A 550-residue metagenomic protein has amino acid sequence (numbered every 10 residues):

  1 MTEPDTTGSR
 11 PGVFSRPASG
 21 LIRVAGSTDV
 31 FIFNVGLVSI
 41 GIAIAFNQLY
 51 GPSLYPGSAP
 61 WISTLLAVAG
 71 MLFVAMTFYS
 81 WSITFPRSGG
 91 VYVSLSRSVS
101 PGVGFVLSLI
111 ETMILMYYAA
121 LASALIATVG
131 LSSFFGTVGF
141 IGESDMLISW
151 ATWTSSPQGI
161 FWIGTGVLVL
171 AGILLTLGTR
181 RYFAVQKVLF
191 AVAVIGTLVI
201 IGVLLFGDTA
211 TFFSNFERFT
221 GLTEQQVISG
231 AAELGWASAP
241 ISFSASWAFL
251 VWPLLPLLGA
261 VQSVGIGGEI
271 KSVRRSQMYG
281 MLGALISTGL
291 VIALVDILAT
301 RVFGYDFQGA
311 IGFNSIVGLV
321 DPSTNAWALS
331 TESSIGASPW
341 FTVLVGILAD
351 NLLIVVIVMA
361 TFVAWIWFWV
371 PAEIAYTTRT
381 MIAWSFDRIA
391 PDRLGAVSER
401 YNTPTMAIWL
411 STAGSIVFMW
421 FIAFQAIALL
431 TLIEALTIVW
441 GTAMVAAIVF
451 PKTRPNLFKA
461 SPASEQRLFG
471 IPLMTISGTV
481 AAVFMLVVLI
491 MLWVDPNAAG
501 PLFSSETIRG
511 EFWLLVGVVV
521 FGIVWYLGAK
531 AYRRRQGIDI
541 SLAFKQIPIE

Functional and structural regions predicted by a protein language model:
M1-W61, L65, M71-M76, I200 (+4 more regions): Membrane-interface "cap" regions at the ends of multi-pass membrane proteins
L21, Q158-G159, V188, V397-N402 (+2 more regions): C-terminal membrane-solvent junction of multi-pass transporters and transport-like membrane proteins
A25, I160-E224, L258, G280-T288 (+4 more regions): Membrane-interface loop-to-helix entry segments
A25-N47, I163-V167, E224-V302, G346 (+3 more regions): Hydrophobic, membrane-embedded alpha-helices of multi-pass small-molecule transporters
A45-I160, L432, G510-I523: Extracellular loop-to-transmembrane helix junctions
V93-S96, S100, F135-T137, I141 (+3 more regions): TM-loop-TM module centered on a large, flexible mid-protein loop between adjacent transmembrane helices in multi-pass
M116, Q158-W162, I270-R274, Y279-L290 (+4 more regions): Loop-to-transmembrane helix boundary motifs in multi-pass membrane proteins
T128-S133, A193-A232, D296-D306, W440-F458 (+1 more regions): Hydrophobic alpha-helical segments and their helix-loop junctions in multi-pass secondary transporters
